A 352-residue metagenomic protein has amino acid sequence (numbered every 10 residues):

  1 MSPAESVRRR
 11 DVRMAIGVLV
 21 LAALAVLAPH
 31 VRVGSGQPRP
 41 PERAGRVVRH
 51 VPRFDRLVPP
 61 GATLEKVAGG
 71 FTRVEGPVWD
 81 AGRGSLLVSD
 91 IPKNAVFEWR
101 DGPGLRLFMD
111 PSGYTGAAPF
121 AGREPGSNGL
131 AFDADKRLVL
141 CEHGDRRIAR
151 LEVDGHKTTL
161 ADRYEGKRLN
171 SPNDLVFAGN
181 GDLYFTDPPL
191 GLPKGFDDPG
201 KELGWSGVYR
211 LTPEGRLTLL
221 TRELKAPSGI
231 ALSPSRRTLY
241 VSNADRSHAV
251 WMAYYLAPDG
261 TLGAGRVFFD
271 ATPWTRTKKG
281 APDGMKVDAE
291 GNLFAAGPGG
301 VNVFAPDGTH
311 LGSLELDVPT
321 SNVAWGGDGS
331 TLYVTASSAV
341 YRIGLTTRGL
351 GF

Functional and structural regions predicted by a protein language model:
M1-R9: N-terminal secretory signal peptides that target proteins for export/translocation
R10, A28-F352: Sequence-structural signature of mature extracellular/luminal beta-sheet repeat domains, prominently beta-propellers
D11-I16: Short, hydrophobic alpha-helical membrane anchors of single-pass surface/secreted proteins
G17-V26: Bacterial N-terminal signal peptides
